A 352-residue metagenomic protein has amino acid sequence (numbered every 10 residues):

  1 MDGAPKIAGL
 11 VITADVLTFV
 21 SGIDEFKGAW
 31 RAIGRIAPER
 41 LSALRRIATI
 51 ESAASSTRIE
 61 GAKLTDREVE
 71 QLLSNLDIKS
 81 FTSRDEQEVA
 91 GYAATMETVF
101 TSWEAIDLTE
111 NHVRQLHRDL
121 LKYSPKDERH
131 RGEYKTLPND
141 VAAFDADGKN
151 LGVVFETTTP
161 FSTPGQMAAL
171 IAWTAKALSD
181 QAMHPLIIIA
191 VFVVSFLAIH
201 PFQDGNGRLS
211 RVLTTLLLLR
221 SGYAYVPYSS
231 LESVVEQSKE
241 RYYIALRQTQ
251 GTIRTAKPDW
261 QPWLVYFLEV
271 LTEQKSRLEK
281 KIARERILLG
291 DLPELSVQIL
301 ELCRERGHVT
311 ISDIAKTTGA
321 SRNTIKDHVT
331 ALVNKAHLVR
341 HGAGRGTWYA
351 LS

Functional and structural regions predicted by a protein language model:
M1-S352: FIC/Doc superfamily catalytic core
